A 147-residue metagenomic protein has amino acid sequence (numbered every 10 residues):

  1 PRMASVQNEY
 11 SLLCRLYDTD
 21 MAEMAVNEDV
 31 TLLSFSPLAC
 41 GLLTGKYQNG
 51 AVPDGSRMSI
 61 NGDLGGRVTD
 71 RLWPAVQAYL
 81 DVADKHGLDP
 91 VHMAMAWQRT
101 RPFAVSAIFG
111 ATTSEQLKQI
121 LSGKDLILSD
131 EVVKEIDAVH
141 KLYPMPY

Functional and structural regions predicted by a protein language model:
P1-A138, Y143: Beta/alpha (TIM)-barrel catalytic core signal, keyed to glycine-rich beta->alpha loops juxtaposed to Asp/Glu that bind
P146: Substrate/cofactor-recognition hotspot
